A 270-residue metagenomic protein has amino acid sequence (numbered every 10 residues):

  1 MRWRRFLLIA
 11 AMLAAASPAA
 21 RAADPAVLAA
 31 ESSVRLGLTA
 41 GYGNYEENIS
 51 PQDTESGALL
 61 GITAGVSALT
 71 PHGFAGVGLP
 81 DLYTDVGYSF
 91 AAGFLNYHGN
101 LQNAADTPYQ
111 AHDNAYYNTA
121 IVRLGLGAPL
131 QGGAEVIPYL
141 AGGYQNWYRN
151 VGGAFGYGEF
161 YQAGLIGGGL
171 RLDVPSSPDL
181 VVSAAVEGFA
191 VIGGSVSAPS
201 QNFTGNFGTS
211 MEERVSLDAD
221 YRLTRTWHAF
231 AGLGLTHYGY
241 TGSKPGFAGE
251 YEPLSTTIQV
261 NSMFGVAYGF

Functional and structural regions predicted by a protein language model:
R21-G99, N261-M263, A267-F270: Short glycine/proline- and aromatic-enriched beta-strand/turn motifs that initiate or cap beta-hairpins
A23-S32, L69-D85, G127-V136, P175-V182 (+1 more regions): Short loop/turn motifs that connect adjacent beta-strands in outer-membrane beta-barrel proteins
A30-S32, S56-I62, P80, A92 (+4 more regions): Residues that define the transmembrane beta-barrel architecture of outer-membrane proteins
L38-A40, I62-T70, Y88, A120-A128 (+7 more regions): Residues on the lipid-exposed face of transmembrane beta-strands in outer-membrane beta-barrel proteins
E46-S56, Q102-D113, V151-E159, S195-G208 (+1 more regions): Extracellular loop and loop/strand-boundary signature of outer-membrane beta-barrel proteins
G87-G169: Outer-membrane pore/translocation modules
E135-I137, G142-T204, M211, Y221: Detector for outer-membrane/organellar transmembrane beta-barrel domains, recognizing the amphipathic beta-strand
A184, S195, F203-F270: Predominantly the C-terminal beta-signal and adjacent terminal strand-loop region of outer-membrane beta-barrel
